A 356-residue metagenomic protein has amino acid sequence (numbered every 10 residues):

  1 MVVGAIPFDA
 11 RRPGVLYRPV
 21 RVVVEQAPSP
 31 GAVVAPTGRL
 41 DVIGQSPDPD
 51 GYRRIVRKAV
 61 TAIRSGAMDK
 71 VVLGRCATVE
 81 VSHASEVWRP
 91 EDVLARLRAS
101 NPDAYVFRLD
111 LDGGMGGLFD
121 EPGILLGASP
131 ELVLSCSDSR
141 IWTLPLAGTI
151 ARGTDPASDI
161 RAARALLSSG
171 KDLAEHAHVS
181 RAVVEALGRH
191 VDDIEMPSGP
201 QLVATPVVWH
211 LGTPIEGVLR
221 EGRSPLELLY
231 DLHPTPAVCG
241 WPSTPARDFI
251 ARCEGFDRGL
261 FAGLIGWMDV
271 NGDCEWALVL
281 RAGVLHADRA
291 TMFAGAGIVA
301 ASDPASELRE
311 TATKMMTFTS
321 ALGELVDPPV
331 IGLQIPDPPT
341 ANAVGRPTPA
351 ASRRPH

Functional and structural regions predicted by a protein language model:
M1-P28: Glycine-rich, N-terminal phosphate-binding loop and its surrounding beta-alpha-beta segment
V3-I6, V71, Y105-L109, R258-G266: A short glycine-rich, hydrophobically flanked beta-strand micro-motif that places a catalytic Asp/Glu for divalent metal
R21-D50, R54-R57, C76-S85, W142-R252 (+3 more regions): Contiguous alpha-helical scaffold segments within structured protein domains that host functional hotspots
R75, E80-A174, H178, R189-E195 (+2 more regions): An anion-binding catalytic pocket shared by soluble metabolic enzymes
C239-P245, F249-H356: Glycine-rich, small/acidic residue-mixed loop/short-helix segments
